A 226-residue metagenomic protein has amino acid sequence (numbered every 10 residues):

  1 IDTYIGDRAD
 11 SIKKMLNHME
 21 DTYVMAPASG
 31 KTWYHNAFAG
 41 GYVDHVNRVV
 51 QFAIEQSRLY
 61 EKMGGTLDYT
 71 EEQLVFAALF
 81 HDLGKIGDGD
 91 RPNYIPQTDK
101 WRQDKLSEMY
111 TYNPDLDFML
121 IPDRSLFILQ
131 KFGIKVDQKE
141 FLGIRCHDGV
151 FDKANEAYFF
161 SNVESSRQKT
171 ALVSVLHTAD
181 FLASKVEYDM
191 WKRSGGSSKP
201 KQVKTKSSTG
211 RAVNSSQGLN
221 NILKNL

Functional and structural regions predicted by a protein language model:
I1-A28: Non-catalytic interface/linker regions that flank or bridge core catalytic/transmembrane domains
N17-E20, N47-I54, R58: Amphipathic, well-packed alpha-helical segments that form the structural scaffold of globular domains
W33-F38, D44, Q56, L67-G195: Divalent metal-dependent catalytic cores for phosphoryl transfer on phosphate-bearing substrates
G195, K201-V203: Short, highly charged, low-complexity non-transmembrane loops/tails of multi-pass membrane proteins
R211-L226: Short linear clamp-binding motif
